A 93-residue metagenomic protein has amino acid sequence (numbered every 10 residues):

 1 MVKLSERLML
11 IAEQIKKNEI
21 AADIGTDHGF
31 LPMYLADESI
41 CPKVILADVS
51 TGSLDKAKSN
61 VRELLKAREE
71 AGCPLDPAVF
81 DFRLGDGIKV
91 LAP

Functional and structural regions predicted by a protein language model:
M1-E19, M33: S-adenosyl-L-methionine
N18-D27: Conserved class I S-adenosyl-L-methionine
I20, P42-K43: Residues at the starts of beta-strands that form the adenosine-phosphate
H28-C41: Conserved SAM-binding loop of SAM-dependent methyltransferases across substrates and taxa, primarily the Class I
A47: The conserved SAM/SAH-binding core of class I Rossmann-like methyltransferase domains, concentrating on the hydrophobic
S50-T51: Conserved SAM/SAH-binding beta-strand->alpha-helix loop
K58-P93: S-adenosyl-L-methionine
